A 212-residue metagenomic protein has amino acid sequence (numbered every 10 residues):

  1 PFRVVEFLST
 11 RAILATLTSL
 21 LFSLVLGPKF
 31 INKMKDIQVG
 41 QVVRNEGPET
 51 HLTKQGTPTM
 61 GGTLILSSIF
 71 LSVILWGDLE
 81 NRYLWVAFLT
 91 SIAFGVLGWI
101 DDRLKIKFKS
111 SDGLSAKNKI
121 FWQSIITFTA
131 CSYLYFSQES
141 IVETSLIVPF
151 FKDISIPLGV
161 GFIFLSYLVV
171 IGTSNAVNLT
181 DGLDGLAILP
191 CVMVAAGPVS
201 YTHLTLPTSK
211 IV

Functional and structural regions predicted by a protein language model:
P1-L204, S209: "…together with the soluble PPM/PP2C metallo-phosphatase catalytic core" -> "…together with the soluble PPM/PP2C
